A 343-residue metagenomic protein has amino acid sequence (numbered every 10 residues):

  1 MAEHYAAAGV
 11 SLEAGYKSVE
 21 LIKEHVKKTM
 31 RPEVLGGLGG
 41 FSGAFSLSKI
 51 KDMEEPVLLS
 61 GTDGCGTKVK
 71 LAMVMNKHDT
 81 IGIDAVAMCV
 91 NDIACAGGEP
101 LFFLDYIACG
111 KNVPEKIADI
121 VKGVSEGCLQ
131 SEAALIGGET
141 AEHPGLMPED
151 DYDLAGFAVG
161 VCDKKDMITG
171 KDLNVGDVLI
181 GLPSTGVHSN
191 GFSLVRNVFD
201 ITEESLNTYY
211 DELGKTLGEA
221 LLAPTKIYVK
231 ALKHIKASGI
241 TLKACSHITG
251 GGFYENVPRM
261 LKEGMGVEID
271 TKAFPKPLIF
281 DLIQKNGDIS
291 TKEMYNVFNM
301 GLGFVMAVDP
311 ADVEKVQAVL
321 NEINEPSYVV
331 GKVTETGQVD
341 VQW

Functional and structural regions predicted by a protein language model:
M1-L35: N-terminal amphipathic/basic leader segments beginning at the initiator methionine
A2-A8, K116, I120-S131, M147-L154 (+3 more regions): Glycine-/charge-enriched secondary-structure boundary and capping motifs
S11, D63, G176, H247 (+1 more regions): Residue-level signature of catalytic and energy-coupling elements of molecular machines, predominantly ATP/GTP-dependent
S18, I22, A44, C89-V90 (+5 more regions): Buried hydrophobic packing segments
V19, A118-V121, F192: Hydrophobic face of alpha-helices
E24, M30-T185: Glycine-rich phosphate/pyrophosphate-binding loop regions near the starts of catalytic domains
I50, G64-C65, V159-D163, T185-V187 (+4 more regions): Short, glycine-/Ser/Thr-/acidic-enriched flexible segments
V175-E219: Acidic, glycine-rich loop-and-beta core segments that form the ion-binding/anion-interacting portion of active sites
